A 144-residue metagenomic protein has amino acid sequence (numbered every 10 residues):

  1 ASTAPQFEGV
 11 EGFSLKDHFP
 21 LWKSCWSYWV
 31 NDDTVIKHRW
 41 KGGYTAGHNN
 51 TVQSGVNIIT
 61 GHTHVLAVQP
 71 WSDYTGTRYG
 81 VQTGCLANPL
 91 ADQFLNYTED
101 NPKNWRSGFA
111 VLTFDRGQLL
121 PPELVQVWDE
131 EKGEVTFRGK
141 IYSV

Functional and structural regions predicted by a protein language model:
A1-K23: Active-site neighborhood of divalent metal-dependent phosphoester bond hydrolases
Q6-G9, I58, T77, V81 (+2 more regions): Generic detector of intrinsically disordered, low-complexity, polar/charged segments
F13-K16, G84, F137, S143: Intrinsically disordered, low-complexity, compositionally biased regions/tails
K23-C25, G108: Short small/polar-residue motifs
C25-N31: Pepsin-like aspartyl protease folds
N31-E123: Conserved beta-sheet core of the metallophosphoesterase superfamily
S107, F114-V144: A short C-terminal boundary segment appended to hydrolase-like catalytic domains
